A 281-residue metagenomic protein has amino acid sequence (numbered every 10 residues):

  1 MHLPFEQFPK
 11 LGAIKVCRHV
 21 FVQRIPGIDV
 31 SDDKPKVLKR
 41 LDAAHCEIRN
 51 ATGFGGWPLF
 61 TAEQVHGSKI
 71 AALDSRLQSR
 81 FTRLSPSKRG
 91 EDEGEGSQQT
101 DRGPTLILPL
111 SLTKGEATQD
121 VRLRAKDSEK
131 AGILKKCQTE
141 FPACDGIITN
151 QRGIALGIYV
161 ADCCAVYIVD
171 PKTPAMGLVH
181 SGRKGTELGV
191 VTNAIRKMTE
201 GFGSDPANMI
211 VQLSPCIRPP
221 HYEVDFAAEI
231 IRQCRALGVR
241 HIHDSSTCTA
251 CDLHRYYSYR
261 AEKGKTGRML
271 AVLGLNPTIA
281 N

Functional and structural regions predicted by a protein language model:
M1-P86, G96-T113, Q119-N281: Active-site microenvironment for binding and transforming phosphate-containing groups
